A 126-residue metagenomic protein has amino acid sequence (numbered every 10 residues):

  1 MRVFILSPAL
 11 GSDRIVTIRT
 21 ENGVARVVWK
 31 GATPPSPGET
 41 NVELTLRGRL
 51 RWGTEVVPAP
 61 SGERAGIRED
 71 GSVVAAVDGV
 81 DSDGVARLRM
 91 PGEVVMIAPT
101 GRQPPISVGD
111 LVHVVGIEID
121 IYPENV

Functional and structural regions predicted by a protein language model:
M1-G11, S61-D83, L111-V114: Structural detector for short beta-strands of small beta-barrel domains
F4-L6, P37-L50, S107-N125: Flexible glycine-rich surface loops and low-complexity tracts that mediate binding to linear polymers
A9-S12, T17-V24, G79-I97: OB-fold (S1/OB) nucleic-acid-binding surfaces
D13-P58: Acidic (E/D-rich), amphipathic helical modules within compact regulatory domains
I15-T17, N41-E43, V74-A76, R87 (+1 more regions): Beta-strand secondary-structure signal
T20-P34, M90-V108, V115-D120: Beta-strand/loop nucleic-acid-binding surfaces
V28, W52-T54, V85, A98 (+1 more regions): Short acidic, gly/pro-rich beta-turn/loop elements at beta-sheet edges and active-site/ligand-binding grooves
G53-E69, E124-V126: Short, compositionally biased
